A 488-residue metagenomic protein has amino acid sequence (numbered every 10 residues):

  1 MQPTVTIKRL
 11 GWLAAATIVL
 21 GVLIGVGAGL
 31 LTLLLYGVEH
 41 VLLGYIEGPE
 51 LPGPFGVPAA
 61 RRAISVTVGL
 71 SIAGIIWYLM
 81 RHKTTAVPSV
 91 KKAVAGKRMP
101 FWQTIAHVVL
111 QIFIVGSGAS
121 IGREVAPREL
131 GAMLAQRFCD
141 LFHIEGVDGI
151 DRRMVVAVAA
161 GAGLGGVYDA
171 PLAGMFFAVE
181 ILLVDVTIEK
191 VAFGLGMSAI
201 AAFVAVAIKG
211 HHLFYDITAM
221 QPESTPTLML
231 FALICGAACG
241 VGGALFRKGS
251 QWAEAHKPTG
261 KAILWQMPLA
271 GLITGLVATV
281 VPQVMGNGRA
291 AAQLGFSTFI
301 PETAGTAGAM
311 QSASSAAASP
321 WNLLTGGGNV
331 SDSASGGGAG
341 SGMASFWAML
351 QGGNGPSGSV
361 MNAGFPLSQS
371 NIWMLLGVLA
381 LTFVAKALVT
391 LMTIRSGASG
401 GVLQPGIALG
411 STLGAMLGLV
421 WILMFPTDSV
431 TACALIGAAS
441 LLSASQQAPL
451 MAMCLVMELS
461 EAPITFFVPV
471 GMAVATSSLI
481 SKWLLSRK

Functional and structural regions predicted by a protein language model:
M1-K488: Alpha-helical transmembrane segments and immediately membrane-proximal extracytoplasmic
